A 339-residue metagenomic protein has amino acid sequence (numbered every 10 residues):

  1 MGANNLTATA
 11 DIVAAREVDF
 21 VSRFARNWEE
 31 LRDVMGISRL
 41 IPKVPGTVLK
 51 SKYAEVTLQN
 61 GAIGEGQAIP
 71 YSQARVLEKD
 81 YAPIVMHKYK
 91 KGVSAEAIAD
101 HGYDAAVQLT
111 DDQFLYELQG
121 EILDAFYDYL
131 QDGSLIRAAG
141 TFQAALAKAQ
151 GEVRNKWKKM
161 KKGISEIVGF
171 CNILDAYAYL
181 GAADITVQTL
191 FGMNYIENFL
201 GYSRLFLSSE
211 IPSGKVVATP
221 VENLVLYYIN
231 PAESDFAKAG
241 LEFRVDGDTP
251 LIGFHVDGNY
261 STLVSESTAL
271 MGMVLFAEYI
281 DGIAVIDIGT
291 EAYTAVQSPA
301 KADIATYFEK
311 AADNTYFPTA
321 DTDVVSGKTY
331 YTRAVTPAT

Functional and structural regions predicted by a protein language model:
M1-T9: Cleavable N-terminal export/targeting peptides
N4, P42-P45, L190-A295: Sequence/fold signature of self-assembling virion shell proteins
T9-I12, R39, K50-E55, A97-D104 (+1 more regions): Long alpha-helical, hydrophobic tracts
V13-K88: Assembly/oligomerization interface modules of large self-assembling protein complexes
V76-A139, T262-A277: Long, contiguous amphipathic alpha-helices that act as assembly "spine/axial" helices in icosahedral shell and virion
S134-R204: Extended, solvent-exposed, turn-rich assembly/linker loops in the middle of proteins
N172-D175, V221-E222, Y228-S234, K301 (+2 more regions): Short, flexible beta-strand-to-coil junctions
T294-T339: Membrane-topology and secretion signals of cell-surface/extracellular proteins
